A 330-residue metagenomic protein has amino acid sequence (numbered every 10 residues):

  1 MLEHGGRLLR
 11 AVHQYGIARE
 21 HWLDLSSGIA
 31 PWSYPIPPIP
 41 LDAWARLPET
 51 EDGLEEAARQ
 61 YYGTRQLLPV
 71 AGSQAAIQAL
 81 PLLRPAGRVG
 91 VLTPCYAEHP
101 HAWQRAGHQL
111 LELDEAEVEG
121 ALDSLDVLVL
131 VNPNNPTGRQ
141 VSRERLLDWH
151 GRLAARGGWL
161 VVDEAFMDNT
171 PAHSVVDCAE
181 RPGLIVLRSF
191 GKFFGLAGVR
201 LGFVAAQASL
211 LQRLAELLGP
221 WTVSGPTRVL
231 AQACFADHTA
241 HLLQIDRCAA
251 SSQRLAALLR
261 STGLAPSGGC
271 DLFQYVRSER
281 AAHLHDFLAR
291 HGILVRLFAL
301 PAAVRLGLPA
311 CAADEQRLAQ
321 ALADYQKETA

Functional and structural regions predicted by a protein language model:
M1-A57: N-terminal "arm"/small-domain region of PLP-dependent enzymes with the aminotransferase-like
I36, V118-A121, R280-F287, A313-R317: Short, conserved charged micro-motifs
T64-V89, G202: Conserved beta-loop-alpha segment that forms the PLP phosphate-binding cup at the N-terminus of a helix
L82-Q104, Q109-E112, A116-E117, A121: Conserved PLP-anchoring active-site segment centered on the Schiff-base-forming lysine
L111-T170: Active-site phosphate-binding strand-loop segment of PLP-dependent enzymes
E144, R290, A299-A330: PLP-dependent enzyme catalytic core of the Aspartate aminotransferase-like
G183-P266: PLP-dependent aminotransferase class I/II
A249, L259-H291, L308: Conserved PLP-binding catalytic core of the aspartate aminotransferase-like
